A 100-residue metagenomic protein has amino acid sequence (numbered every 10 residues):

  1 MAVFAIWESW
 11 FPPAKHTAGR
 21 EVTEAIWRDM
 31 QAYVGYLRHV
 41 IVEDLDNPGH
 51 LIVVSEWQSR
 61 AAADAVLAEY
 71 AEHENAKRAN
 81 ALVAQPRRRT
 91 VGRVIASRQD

Functional and structural regions predicted by a protein language model:
M1-F4, S9, R38-G49, N75-D100: Glycine-rich beta-strand-turn "strand-cap" elements at beta-sheet edges
W10, V54-E56: Short hydrophobic/aromatic beta-strand micro-patches that form the beta-sheet surface supporting nucleotide- or nucleic
W10-E21: Short, surface-exposed ligand-recognition loops at beta-strand->loop->(often short) alpha-helix junctions that present
P13, L45, R60-A61: Feature marks short, surface-exposed loop/turn motifs that line or immediately flank catalytic pockets and channel
K15-H16, W27-D29, V42-D44: Intrinsically disordered, low-complexity segments enriched in polar/charged residues with Gly/Pro, especially when
H16-A18, H50, A62-D64, R98-D100: Intrinsically disordered, low-complexity acidic/polar segments
E24-R38, E56-T90: An amphipathic, aromatic/His-enriched active-site/gating alpha helix that lines ligand/cofactor pockets
